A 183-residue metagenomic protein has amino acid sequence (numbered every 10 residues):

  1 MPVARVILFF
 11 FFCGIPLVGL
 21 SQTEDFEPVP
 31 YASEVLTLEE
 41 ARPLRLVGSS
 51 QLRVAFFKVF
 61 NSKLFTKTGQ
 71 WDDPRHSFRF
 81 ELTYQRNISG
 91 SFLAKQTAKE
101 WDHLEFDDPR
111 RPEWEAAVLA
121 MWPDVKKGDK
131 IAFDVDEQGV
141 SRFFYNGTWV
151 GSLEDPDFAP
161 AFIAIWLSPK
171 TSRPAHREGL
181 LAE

Functional and structural regions predicted by a protein language model:
P2-F9: Sec-dependent signal peptide recognition, specifically the positively charged N-region followed immediately by
P16-V18: N-terminal signal peptide c-region/cleavage motif recognized by signal peptidases
S21-Y145, W149-E183: Terminal leader/tail segments of proteins
